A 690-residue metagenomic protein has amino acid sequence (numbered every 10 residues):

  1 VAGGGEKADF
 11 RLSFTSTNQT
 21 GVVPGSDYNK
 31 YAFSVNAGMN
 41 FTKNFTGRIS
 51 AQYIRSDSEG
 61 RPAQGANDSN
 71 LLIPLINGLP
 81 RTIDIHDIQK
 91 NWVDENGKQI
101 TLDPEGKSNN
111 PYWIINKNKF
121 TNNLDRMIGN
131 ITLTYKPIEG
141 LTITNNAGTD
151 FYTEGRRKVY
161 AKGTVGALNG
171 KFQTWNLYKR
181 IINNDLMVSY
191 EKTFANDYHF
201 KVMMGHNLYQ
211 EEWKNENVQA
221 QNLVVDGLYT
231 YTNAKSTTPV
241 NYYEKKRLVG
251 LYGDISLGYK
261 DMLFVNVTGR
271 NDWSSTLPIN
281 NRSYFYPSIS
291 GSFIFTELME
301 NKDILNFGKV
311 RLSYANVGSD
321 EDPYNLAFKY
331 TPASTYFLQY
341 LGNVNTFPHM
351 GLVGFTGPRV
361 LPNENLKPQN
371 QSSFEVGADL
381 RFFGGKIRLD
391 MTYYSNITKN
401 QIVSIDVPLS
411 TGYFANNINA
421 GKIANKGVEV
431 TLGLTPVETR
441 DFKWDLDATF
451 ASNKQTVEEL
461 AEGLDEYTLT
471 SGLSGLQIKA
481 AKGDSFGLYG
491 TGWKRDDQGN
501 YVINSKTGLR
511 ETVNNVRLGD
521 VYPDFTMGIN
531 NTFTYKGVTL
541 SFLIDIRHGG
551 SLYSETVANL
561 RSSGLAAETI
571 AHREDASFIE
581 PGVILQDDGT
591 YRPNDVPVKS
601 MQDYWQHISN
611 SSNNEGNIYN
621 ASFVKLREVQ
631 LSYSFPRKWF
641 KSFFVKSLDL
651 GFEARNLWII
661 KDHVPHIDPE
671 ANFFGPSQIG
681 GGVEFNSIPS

Functional and structural regions predicted by a protein language model:
V1-G5, F10-D27, T82-N110, A567-E568 (+4 more regions): Surface-exposed beta-strand-turn/loop segments characteristic of Gram-negative outer-membrane beta-barrels
V1-R61, I73, L79-I83, M127-N130: Transmembrane beta-barrel wall of Gram-negative outer-membrane proteins
G3-K7, S16, Y259, F382-G384 (+1 more regions): A generic beta-sheet turn/junction motif
K30, N36-F45, S50-R55, T101-Y160 (+4 more regions): Extracellular/periplasmic, surface-exposed regions of secreted and cell-surface proteins
R61-R126, K179, H349-V353, W493 (+2 more regions): Acidic/polar loop-and-plug regions of large Gram-negative outer-membrane beta-barrel proteins
S274, G549-D649, A654: Extracytoplasmic gating/loop element in the C-terminal half of outer-membrane beta-barrel translocons and assembly
N325-A327, T331-T335, Q339, I418 (+4 more regions): Conserved small-residue
D520-E555: Glycine-rich, aromatic-lined ligand/substrate-binding cores of catalytic and carbohydrate-binding domains
